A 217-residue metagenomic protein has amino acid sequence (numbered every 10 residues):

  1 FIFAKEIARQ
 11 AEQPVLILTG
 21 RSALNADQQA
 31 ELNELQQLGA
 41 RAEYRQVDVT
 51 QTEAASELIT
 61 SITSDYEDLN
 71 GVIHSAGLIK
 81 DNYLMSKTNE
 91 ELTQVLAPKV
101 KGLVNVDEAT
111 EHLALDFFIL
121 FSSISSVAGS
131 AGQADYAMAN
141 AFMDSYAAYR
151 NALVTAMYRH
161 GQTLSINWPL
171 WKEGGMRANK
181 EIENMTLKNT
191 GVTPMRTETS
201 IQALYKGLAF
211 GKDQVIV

Functional and structural regions predicted by a protein language model:
F1-V217: 4′-phosphopantetheine-dependent carrier domains
